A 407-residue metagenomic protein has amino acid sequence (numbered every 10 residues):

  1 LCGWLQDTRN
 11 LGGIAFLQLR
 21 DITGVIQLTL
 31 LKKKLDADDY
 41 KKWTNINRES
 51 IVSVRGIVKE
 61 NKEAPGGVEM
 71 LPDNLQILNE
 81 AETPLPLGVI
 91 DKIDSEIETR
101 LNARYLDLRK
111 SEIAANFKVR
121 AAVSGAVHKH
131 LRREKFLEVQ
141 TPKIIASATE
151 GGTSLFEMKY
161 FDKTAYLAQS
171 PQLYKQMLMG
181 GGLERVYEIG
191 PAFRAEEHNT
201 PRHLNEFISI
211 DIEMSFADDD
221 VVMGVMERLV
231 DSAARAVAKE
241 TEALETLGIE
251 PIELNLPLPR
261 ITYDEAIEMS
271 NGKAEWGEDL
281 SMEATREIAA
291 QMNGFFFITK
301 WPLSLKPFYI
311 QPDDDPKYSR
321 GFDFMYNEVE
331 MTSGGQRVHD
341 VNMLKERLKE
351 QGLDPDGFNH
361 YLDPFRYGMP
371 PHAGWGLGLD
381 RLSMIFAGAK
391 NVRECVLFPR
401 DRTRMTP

Functional and structural regions predicted by a protein language model:
L1-S215: Class II aminoacyl-tRNA synthetase-like tRNA-binding/catalytic domains
R9, V54, E60-K62, N79 (+7 more regions): A generic secondary-structure signal for well-formed alpha-helical elements
P84, D94, L101, Y105 (+15 more regions): Alpha-helix initiation and N-capping motif
P86-V89, R120, Q140-I144, E188-P191 (+6 more regions): Short coil/turn segments at secondary-structure boundaries
T149-E150, R228-M325, E350-D363, Y367-G368: Metal-assisted phosphate- and nucleotidyl-transfer catalytic regions
A165, H198-N199, A217, L254-P257 (+1 more regions): Alpha-helix capping and helix-loop boundary segments enriched in small/acidic/polar residues
G181-P191, T200, L204, I208-D218 (+1 more regions): TRNA-recognition modules of translation machinery and tRNA-sensing kinases, especially anticodon-binding
A217-L229: Extended, domain-scale alpha-helical bundle/helix-rich regions
